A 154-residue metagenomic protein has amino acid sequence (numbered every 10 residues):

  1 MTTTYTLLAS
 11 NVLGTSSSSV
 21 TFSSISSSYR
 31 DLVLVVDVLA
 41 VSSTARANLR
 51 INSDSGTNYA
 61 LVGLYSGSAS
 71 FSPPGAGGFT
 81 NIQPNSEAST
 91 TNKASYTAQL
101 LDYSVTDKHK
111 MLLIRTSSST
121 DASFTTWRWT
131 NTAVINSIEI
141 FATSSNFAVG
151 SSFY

Functional and structural regions predicted by a protein language model:
M1-Y154: Surface-exposed molecular-recognition determinants
